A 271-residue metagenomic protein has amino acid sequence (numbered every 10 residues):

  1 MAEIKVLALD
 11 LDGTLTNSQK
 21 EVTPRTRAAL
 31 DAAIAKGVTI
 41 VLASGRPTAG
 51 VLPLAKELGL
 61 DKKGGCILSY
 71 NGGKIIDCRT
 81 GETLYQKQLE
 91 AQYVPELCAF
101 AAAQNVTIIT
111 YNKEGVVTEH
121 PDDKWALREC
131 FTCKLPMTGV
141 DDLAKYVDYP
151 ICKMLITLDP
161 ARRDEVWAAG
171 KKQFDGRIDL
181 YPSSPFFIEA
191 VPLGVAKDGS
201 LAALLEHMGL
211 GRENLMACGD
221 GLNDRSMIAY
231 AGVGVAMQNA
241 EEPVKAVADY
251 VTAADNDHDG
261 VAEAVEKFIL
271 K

Functional and structural regions predicted by a protein language model:
A2-V6, T23, E189-K271: Mg2+-dependent phosphoryl-transfer enzymes with acidic/Ser/Thr/Gly-rich catalytic loops
E3-Q19: Asp-based phosphoryl-transfer active-site loop
P24-W125: Active-site phosphate-binding/coordination module
T26, V51-A55, V166, G170 (+3 more regions): Hydrophobic packing residues within well-ordered alpha-helices of enzyme cores
G37-V41, K63-G65, K153, E213-N214 (+1 more regions): Short active-site oxyanion
E57-D61, Y85-Q86, W125-E129, K197-D198 (+2 more regions): Short, hinge-like loop/turn segments at secondary-structure boundaries
L58, K63, N71, F174-G176 (+2 more regions): Short, structured coil segments at secondary-structure junctions
F100, Q104-C218, L222-D224: Conserved acidic, metal-coordinating active-site core of Asp-based, Mg2+-dependent phosphoryl-transfer enzymes
